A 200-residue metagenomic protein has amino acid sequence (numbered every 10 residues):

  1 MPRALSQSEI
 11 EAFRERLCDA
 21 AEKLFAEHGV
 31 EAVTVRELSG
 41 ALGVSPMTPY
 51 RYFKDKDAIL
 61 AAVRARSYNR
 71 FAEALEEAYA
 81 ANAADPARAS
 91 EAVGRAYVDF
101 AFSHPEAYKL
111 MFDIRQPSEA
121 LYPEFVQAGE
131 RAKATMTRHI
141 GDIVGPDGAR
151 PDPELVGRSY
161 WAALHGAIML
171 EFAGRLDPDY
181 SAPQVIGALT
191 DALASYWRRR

Functional and structural regions predicted by a protein language model:
M1-A12, R200: N-terminal intrinsically disordered/low-complexity leader segments
I10-E22, L38, V63-L75, M136: Generic hydrophobic, amphipathic alpha-helix propensity
F13, K56, V63, S67 (+7 more regions): Hydrophobic/aromatic residues within well-ordered alpha-helical segments
R16, A20, L24-A58, A62: Helix-turn-helix
A62, E76-E106, A149-Y160: Hydrophobic alpha-helical connector segments
E76, A120-G145, E154-R158, P183 (+1 more regions): Amphipathic alpha-helical packing segments from all-alpha helical-bundle domains
D99-F100, E106-R138, M169, L176-D179 (+1 more regions): Short secondary-structure transition hinges
D142, W161-D179, A194-R200: Amphipathic C-terminal alpha-helical segment
